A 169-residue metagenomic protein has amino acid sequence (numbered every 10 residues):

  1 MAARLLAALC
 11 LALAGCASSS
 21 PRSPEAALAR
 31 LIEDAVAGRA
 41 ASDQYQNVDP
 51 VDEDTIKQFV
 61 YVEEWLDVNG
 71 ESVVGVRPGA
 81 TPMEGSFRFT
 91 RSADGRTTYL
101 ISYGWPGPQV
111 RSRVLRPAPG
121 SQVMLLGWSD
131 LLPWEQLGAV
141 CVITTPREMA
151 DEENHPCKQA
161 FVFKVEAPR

Functional and structural regions predicted by a protein language model:
R4-A14: Bacterial N-terminal signal peptides
A17-R169: Mature catalytic domains of secreted/periplasmic carbohydrate-active enzymes
